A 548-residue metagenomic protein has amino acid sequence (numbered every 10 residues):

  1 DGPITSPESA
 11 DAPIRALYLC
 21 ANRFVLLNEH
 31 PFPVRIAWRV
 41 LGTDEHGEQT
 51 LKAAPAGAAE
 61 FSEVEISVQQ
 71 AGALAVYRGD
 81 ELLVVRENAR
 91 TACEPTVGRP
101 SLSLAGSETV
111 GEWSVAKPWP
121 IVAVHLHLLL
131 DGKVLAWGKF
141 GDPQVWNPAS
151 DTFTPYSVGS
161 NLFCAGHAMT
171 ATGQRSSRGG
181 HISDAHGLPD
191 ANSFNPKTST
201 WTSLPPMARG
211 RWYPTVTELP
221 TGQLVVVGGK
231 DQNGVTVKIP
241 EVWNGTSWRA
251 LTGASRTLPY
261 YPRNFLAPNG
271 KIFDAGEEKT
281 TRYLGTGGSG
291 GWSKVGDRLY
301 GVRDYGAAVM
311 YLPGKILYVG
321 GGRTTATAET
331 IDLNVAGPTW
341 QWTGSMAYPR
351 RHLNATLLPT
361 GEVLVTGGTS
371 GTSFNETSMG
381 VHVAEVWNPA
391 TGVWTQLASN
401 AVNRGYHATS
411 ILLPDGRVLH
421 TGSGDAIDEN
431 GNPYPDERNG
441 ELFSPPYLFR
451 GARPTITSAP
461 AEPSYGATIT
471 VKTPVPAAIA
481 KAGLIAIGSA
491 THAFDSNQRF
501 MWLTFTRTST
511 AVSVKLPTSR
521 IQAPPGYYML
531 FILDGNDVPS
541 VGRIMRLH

Functional and structural regions predicted by a protein language model:
D1-L17, P446-A461: Short, compositionally biased P/S/T/A/G/V-rich stretches that sit at domain boundaries
G2, D80-G98, P539-R546: Edge beta-strands of extracellular beta-sandwich domains
N22, F32-A37, G72, A478-A480: Short beta-strand/loop motifs in extracellular/secreted proteins, especially within beta-sandwich accessory domains
L26-H30: Asparagine-centered strand-capping/turn motif at beta-strand->loop junctions
P31-P33, Q69-A73, P525-Y527: Extracellular Ig-like/FN3 beta-sandwich strand-entry sites
D44-A71: Intrinsically disordered, low-complexity Pro/Gly/Ser/Thr-rich segments with frequent PxxP/GP/PP motifs and embedded
V76-R78, I532: Conserved structural position at the C-terminal beta-strand of extracellular beta-sandwich adhesion modules
G98-H548: Kelch-like beta-propeller repeat domains
